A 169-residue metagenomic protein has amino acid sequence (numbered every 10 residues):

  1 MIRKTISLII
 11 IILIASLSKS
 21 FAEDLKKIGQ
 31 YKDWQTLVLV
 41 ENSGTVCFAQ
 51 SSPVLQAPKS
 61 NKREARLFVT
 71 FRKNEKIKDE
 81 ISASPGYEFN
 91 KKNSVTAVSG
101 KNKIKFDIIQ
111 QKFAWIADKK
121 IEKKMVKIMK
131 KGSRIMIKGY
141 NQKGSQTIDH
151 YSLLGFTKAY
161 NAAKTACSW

Functional and structural regions predicted by a protein language model:
M1-T5: Positively charged n-region of N-terminal signal peptides that target proteins for export
I6-S7, A22: Intrinsically disordered, low-complexity segments enriched in glycine/proline and serine/threonine
S7-S16: Bacterial N-terminal signal peptides
F21-W169: A generic "folded-domain core" signal
